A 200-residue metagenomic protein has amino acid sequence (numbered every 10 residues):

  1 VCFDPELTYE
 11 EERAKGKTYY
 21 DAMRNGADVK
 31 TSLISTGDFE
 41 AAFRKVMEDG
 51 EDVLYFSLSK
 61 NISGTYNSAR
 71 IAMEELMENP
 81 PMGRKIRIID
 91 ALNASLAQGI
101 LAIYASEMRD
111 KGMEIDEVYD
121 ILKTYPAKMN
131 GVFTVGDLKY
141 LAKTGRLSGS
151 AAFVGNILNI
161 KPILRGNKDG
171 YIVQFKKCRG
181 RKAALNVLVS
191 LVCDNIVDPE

Functional and structural regions predicted by a protein language model:
V1-D38: N-terminal glycine-rich anion-binding loop in soluble enzyme alpha/beta folds
V1-E6, N61-T65, A69-E74, E78-R87 (+2 more regions): Mixed-charge interfacial surface used for oligomerization/domain docking and macromolecular partner engagement
E12, G16, A42, V46 (+3 more regions): N-proximal short alpha-helices
K30, Y55, I88: Short catalytic-loop micro-motif centered on adjacent basic/acidic residues
D38-A69, M73-E74: N-terminal glycine-rich phosphate/adenylate-binding segment common to multiple enzyme folds
